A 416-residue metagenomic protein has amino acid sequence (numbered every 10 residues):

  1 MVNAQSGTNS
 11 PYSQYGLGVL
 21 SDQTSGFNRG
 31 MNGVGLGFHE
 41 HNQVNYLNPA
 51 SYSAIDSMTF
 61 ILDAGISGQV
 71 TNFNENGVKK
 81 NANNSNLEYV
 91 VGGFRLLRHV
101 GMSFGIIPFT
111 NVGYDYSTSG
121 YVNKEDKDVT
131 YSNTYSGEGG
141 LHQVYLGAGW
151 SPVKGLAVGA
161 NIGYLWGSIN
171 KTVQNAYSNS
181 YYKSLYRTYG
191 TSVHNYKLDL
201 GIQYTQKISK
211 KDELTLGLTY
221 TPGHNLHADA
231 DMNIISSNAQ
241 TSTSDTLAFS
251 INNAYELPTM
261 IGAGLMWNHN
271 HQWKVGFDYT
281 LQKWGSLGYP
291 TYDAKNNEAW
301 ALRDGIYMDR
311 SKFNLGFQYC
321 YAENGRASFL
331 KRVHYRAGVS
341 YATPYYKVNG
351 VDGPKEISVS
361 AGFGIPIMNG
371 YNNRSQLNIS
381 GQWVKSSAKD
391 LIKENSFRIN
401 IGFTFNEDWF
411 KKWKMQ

Functional and structural regions predicted by a protein language model:
V2-T110, D309: N-terminal, post-signal peptide beta-strand-biased segments of exported outer-membrane/organellar beta-barrel and other
Q5-R29, R95, H99-Q416: Outer-membrane beta-barrel porins/channels
